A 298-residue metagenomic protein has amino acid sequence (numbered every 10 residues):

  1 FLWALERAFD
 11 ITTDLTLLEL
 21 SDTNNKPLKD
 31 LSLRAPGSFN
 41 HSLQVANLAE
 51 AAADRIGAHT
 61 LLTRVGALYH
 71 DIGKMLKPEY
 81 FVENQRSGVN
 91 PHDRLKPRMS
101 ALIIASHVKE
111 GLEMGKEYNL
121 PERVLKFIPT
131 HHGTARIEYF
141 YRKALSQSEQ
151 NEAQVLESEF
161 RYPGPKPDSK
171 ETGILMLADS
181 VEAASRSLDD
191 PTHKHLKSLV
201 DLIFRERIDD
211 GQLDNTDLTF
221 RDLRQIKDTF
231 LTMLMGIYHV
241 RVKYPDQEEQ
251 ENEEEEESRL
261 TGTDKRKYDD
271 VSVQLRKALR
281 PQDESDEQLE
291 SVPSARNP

Functional and structural regions predicted by a protein language model:
F1, Y118, T232-V242: C-terminal domain-closing interface element
F1-G37: Generic detector of multi-pass transmembrane helix bundles and their immediately adjacent loops in polytopic membrane
L28-V200, R205-D210, T219: Divalent metal-dependent catalytic cores for phosphoryl transfer on phosphate-bearing substrates
T134, S158-K166, M176, A183 (+4 more regions): Regulatory/sensor and coupling segments of signal-transduction and defense proteins
D210-Y238: Cytosolic regulatory/linker segments at or just downstream of nucleotide-handling modules in signal-transduction
V240-L260: Intrinsically disordered, low-complexity mixed-charge segments
T261-P298: Long, low-complexity, intrinsically disordered segments
